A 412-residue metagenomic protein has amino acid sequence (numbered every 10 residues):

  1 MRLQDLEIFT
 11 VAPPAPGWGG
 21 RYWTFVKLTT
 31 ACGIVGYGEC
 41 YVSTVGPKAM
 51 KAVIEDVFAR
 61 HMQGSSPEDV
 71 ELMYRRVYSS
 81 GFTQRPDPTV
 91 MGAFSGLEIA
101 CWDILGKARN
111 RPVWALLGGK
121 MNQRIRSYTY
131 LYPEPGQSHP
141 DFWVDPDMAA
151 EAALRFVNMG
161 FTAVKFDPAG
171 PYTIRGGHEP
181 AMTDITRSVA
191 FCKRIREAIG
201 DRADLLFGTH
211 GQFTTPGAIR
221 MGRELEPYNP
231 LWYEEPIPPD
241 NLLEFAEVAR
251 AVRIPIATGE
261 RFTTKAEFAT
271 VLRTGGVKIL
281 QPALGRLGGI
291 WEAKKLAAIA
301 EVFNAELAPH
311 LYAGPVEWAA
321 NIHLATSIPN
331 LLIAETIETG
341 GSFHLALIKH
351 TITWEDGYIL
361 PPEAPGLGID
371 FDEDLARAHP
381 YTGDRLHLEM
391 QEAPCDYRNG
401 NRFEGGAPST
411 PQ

Functional and structural regions predicted by a protein language model:
M1-Y37, Y41-T44, G340-L345, P394 (+1 more regions): Structured beta-strand/loop patches that form or line metal/cofactor-binding pockets in enzymes
L3, G33, F58, L97 (+8 more regions): Conserved, mostly hydrophobic/aromatic
T29-R109, N401-Q412: Metal- or metallocofactor-binding catalytic centers and their adjacent structured scaffolds across diverse enzyme
G38, Q123-T129, T162-F166, L205-T209 (+5 more regions): Hydrophobic faces of well-ordered beta-strands that scaffold small-molecule active sites in alpha/beta enzyme cores
D56, L72, P86, R223 (+2 more regions): Shared catalytic-loop signature of beta/alpha-barrel
E98-E134, V157-T162: Glycine-rich, aromatic-flanked loop segments that form ligand/cofactor-binding clefts across common enzyme folds
R124, Y128-E247, A251: Metal-dependent enolase-superfamily TIM-barrel catalytic cores that perform enediolate-based chemistry
L367-Q412: Extended hydrophobic packing segments that form well-structured cores
